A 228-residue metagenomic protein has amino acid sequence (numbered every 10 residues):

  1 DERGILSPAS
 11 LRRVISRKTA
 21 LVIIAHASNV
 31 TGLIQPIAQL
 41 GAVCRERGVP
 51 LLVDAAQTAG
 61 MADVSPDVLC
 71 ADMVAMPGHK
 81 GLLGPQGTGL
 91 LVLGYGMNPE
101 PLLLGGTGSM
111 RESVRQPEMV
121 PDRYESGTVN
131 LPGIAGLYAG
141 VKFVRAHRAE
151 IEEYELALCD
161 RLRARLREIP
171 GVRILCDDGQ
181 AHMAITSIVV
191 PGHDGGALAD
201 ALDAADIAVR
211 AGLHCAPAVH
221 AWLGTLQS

Functional and structural regions predicted by a protein language model:
D1-S228: Pyridoxal 5′-phosphate
